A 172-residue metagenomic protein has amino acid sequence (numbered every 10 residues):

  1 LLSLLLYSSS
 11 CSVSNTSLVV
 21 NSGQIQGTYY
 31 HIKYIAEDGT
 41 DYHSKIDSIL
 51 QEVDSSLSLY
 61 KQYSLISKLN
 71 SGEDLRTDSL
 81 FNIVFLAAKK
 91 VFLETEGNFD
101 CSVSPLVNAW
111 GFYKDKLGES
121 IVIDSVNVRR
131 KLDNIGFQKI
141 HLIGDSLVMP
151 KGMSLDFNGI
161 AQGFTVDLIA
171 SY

Functional and structural regions predicted by a protein language model:
L1-Y7: Sec-dependent N-terminal signal peptides
Y7-N158, S171: A contiguous, well-ordered beta/alpha segment that forms the leading edge of an enzyme domain
Q162: Short, conserved phosphate/pyrophosphate- and ester-handling motifs at nucleotide-, phospho-/glycolipid
V166-Y172: Membrane-interfacial alpha-helical segments at the cytosolic side of multi-pass membrane proteins
